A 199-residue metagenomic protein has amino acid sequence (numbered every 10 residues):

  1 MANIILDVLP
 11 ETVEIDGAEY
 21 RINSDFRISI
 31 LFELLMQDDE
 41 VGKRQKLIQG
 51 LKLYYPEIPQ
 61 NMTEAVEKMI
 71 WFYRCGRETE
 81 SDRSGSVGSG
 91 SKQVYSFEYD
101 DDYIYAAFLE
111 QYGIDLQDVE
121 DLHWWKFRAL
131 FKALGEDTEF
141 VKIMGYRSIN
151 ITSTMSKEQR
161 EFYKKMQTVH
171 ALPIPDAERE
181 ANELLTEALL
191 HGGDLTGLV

Functional and structural regions predicted by a protein language model:
M1-R21, F26-I28, Q37-D39, Q45-V199: Charged interaction scaffolds used for protein-protein
